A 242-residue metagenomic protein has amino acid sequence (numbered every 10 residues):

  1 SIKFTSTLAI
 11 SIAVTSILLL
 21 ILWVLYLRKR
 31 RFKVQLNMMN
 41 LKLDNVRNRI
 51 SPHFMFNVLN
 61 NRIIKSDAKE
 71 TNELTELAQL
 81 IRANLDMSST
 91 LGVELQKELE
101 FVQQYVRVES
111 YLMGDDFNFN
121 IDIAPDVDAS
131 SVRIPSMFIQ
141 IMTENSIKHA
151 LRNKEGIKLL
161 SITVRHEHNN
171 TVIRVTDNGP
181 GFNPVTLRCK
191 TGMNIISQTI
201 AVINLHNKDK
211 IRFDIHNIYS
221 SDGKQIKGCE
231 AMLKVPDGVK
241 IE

Functional and structural regions predicted by a protein language model:
K3-H216, D222: Two-component histidine phosphotransfer core
K224-E242: C-terminal end segment of the histidine kinase catalytic
